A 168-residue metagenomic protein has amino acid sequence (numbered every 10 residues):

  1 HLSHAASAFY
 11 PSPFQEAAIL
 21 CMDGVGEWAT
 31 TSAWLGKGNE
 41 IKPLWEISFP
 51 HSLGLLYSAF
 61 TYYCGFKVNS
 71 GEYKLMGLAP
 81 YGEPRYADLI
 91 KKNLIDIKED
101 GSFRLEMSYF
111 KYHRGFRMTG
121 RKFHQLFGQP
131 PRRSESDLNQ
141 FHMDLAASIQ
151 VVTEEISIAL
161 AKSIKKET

Functional and structural regions predicted by a protein language model:
H1-T168: Short acidic/glycine-rich loops and adjacent helix/strand connectors that line catalytic pockets where negatively
